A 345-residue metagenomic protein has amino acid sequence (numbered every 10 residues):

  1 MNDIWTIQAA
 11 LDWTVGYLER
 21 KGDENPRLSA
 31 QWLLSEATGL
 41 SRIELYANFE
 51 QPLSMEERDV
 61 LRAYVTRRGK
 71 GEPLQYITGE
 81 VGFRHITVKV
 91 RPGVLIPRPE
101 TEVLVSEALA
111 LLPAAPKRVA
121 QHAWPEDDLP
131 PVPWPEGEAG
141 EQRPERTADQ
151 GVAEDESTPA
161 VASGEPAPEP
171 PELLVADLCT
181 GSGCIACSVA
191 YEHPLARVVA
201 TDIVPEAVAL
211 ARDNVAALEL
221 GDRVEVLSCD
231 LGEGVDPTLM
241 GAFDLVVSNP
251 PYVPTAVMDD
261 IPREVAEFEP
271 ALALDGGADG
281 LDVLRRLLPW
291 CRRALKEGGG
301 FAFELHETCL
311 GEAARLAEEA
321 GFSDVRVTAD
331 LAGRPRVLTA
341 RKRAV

Functional and structural regions predicted by a protein language model:
M1-L45, E50-Q51: Non-catalytic accessory regions of SAM-dependent methyltransferases
N2, L34-L111: Conserved AdoMet
L33, G71, T101, I185 (+6 more regions): Residue-level signal for inorganic ion chemistry
T87, R197, R223-E225, S323-R326: Conserved beta-strand segments of alpha/beta enzyme cores
V103-D260: Conserved SAM/SAH cofactor-binding pocket of Class I
Y252, R341-V345: C-terminal beta-strand of the catalytic ATP-binding
Y252-V283: Mobile active-site "lid"/loop adjacent to the S-adenosyl-L-methionine
A278-R341: Conserved Class I SAM-dependent methyltransferase catalytic core
